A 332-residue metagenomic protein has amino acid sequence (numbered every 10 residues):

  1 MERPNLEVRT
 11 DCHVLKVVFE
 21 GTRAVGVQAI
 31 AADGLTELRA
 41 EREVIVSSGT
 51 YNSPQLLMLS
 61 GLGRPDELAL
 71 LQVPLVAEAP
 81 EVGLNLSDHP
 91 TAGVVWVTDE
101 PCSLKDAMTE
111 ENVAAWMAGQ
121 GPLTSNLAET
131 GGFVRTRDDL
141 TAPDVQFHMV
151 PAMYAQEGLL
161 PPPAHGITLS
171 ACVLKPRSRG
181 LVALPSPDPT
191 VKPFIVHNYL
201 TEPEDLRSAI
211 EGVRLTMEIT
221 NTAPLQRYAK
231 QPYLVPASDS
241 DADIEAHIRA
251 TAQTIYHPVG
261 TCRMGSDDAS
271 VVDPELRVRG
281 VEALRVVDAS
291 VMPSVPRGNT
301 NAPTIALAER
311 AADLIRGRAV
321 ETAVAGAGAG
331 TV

Functional and structural regions predicted by a protein language model:
R3, K16-V17, V27-A115, G121-P122: Glycine-rich loop(s) and the adjacent beta-strand/alpha-helix scaffold that form part
L6-E7, L284: Short, conserved active-site loop motifs that form the nucleotide-linked donor/cofactor pocket
T10-C12, A77-A79, S266: Short loop/edge segments at beta-strand edges and connector loops that shape dinucleotide/nucleotide cofactor-binding
T22-Q28, G166: Short, hydrophobic/aromatic-rich segments at coil-to-beta transitions
A118-P303, A311-V332: FAD-dependent oxidoreductase catalytic-site/capping-region signature
